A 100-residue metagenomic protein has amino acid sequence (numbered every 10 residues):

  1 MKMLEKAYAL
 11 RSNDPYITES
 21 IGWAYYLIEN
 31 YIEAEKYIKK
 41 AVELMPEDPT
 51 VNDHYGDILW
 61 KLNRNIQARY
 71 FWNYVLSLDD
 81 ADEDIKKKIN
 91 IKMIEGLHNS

Functional and structural regions predicted by a protein language model:
K6-A7, K40-A41, Y74-V75: Canonical positions in the second alpha-helix
S20, H54, K88-K92: Canonical tetratricopeptide repeat
L27, K61, I94-N99: Register position in tetratricopeptide repeats
